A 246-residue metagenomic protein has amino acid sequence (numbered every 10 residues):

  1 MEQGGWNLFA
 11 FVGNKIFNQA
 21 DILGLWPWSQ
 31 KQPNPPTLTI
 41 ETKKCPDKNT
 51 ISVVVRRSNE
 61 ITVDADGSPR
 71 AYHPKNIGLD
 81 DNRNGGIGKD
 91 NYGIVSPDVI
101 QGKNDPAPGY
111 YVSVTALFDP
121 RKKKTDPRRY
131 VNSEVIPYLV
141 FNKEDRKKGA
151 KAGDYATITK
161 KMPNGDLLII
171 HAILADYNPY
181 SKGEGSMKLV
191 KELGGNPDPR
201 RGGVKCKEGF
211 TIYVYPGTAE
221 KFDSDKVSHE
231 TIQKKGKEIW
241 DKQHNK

Functional and structural regions predicted by a protein language model:
M1-Q3, M162, M187: Detector for methionine-enriched segments
M1-W28: Short turn/helix-capping motifs enriched in Asx and small/polar residues
W6, I169, E184-G185, K205-F210: Short edge beta-strand segments in beta-sheet-rich domains
L8, Q19, Y138, G209-T211: A residue-level signal for beta-strand positions that form part of recognition/binding surfaces within mature
A20, S181-G183, K221-D223: Intrinsically disordered, low-complexity acidic/polar segments
S29-L168, A172, N178, E192-R201 (+2 more regions): Cell wall/extracellular polymer interaction/catalysis modules
N178-L189: Short, solvent-exposed secondary-structure boundary/capping segments
